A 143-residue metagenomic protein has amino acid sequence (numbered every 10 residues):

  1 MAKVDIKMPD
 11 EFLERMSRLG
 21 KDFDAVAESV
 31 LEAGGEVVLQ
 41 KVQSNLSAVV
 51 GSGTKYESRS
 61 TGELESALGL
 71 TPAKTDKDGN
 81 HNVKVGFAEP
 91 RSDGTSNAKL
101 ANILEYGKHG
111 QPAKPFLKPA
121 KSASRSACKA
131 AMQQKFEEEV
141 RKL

Functional and structural regions predicted by a protein language model:
M1-K84, S92, A98-L143: Short, Lys/Arg-rich flexible segments
